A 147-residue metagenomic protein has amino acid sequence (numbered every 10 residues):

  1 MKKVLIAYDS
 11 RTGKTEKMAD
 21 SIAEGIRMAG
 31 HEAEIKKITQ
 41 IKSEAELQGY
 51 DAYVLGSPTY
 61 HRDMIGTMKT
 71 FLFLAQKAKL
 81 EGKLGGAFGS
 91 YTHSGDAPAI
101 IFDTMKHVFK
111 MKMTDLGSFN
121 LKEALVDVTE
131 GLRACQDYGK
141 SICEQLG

Functional and structural regions predicted by a protein language model:
K2-K3, K17, S21-E34, G49-G147: FMN-binding flavodoxin-like domain, especially the glycine-rich phosphate-binding loop
K2-V4, Y8-S10: Terminal, regulation- and interaction-focused segments at domain boundaries
Y8-D9, I38, S90: Cofactor-binding loop segments of dinucleotide-utilizing enzymes, especially the Rossmann-like FAD- and NAD(P)+-binding
T12-E16: Glycine-rich NAD(P) Rossmann-fold beta1-alpha1 loop
T39-K42, G66-T67: Short secondary-structure boundary/capping elements
S43-L47: Short amphipathic alpha-helix with an adjacent loop that forms part of the alpha/beta core around
